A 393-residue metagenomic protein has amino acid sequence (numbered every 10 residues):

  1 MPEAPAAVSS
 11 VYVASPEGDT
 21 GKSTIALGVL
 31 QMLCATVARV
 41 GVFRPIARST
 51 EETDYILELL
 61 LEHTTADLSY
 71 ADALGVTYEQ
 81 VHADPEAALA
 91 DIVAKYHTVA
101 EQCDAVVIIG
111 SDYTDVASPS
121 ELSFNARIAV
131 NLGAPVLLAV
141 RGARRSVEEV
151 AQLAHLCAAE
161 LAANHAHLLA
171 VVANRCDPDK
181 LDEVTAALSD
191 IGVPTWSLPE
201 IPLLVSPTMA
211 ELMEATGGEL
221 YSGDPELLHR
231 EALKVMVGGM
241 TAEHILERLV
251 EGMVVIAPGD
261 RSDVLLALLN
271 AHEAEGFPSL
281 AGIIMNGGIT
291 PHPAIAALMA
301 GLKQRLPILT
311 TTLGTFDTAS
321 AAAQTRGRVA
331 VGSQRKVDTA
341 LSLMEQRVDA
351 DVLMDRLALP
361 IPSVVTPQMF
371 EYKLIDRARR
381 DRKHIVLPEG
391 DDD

Functional and structural regions predicted by a protein language model:
P2-A7, Y96-Q102, L249, L374-H384: Glycine-rich phosphate/diphosphate-binding loops that line cofactor/substrate pockets in enzymes
A4-Q102, D115-P119, A187: N-terminal phosphate/diphosphate-binding loop that engages ATP/GTP or pyrophosphate donors across diverse enzyme folds
P85-A90, T185-A186, S206-T216, M236-M240 (+1 more regions): Short, surface-exposed amphipathic charged segments that create phosphate/polyanion-binding patches used for binding
A90-Q102, L122-I128, C157-A159, Y372-K373: Short, charged beta->alpha transition segments
Q102-I108, P135: Loop/turn-to-beta-strand initiation segments
D112-V193, S197, V254, G259-T310 (+1 more regions): Conserved catalytic-core segment of NTP-binding enzymes
S197-P199, V205, A210-I245: C-terminal-of-GTPase-core extension/linker across diverse P-loop GTPases
E226-E345, D349-V352, R356-P388, D393: P-loop NTP-binding site
